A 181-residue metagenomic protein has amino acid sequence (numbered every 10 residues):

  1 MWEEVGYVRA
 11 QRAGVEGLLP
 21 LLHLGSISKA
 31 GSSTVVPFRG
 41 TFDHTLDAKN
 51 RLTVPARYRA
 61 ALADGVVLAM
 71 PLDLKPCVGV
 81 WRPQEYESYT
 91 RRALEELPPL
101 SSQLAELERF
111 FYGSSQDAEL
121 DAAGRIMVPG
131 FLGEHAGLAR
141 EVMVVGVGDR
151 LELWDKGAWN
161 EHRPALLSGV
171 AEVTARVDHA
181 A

Functional and structural regions predicted by a protein language model:
M1-H44, A48, R57-A123, G130-A181: Flexible "stalk/tail and boundary" regions
